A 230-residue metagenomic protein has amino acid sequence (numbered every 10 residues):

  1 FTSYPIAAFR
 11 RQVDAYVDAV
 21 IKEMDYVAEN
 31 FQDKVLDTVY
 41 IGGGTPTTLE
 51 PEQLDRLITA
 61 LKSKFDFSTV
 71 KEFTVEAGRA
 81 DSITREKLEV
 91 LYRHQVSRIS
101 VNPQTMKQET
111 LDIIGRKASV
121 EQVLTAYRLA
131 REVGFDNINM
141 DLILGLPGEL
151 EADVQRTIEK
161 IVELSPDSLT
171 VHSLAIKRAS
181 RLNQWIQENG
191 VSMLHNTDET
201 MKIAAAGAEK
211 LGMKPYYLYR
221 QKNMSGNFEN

Functional and structural regions predicted by a protein language model:
F1: The canonical Cys-X-X-Cys-His
Y4-A204: Conserved non-cysteine loop/helix-boundary elements of the Radical SAM core domain that shape
Q187-N230: Auxiliary Fe-S-binding modules of radical SAM enzymes
